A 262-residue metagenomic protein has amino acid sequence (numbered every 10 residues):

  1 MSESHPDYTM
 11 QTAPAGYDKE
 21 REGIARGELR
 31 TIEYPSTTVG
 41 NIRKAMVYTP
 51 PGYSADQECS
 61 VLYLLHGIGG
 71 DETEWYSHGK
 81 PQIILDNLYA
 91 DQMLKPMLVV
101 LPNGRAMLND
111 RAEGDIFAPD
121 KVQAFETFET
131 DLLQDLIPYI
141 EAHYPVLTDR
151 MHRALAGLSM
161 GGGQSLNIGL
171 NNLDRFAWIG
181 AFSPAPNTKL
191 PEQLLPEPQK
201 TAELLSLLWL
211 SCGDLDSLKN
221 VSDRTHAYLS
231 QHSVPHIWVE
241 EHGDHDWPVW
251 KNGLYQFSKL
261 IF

Functional and structural regions predicted by a protein language model:
M1-F262: Non-catalytic cap/lid and distal C-terminal segments of serine-dependent acyl enzymes
